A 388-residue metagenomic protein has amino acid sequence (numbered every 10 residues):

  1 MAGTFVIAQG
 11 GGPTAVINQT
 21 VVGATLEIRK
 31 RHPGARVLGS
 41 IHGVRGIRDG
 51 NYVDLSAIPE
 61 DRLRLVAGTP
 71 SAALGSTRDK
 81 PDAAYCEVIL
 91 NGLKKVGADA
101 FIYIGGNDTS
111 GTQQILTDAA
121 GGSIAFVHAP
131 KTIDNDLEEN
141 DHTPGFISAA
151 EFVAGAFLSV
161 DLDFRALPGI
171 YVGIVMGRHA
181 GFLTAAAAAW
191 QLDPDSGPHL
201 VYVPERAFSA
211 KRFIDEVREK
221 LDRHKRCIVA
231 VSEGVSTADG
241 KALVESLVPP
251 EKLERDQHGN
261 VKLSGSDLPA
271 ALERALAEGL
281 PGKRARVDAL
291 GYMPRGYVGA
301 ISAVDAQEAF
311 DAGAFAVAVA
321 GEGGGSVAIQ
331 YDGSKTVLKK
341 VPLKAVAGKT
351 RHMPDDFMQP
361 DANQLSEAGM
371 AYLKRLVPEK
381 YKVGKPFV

Functional and structural regions predicted by a protein language model:
M1-N51: N-terminal phosphate-binding or glycine-rich loops at protein starts, especially the Walker A/P-loop of NTPases
G10-G12, S40-R45, R78-D79, G106-N107 (+5 more regions): Short, ordered loop/turn segments at secondary-structure junctions
T14-A24, I47-R48, D82-E87, G105-Q114 (+5 more regions): Short glycine/serine/threonine-rich phosphate/pyrophosphate-binding segments that cradle anionic phosphate groups
V22-K30, V53-P59, I115-V127, T143-A149 (+1 more regions): A glycine- and small-aliphatic-rich helix-loop capping segment at beta-alpha/alpha-beta transitions that lines
A35-V37, G92, A100-G106, G111-I115 (+2 more regions): Accessory alpha-helical/coil subdomains and C-terminal extensions that flank or cap enzyme catalytic cores
D49-D99, D108-S110, I133, H142-I147 (+2 more regions): Glycine-rich oxoanion-binding loops at beta->alpha junctions
E245-L247, E251-V388: C-terminal non-catalytic interaction/assembly regions of soluble proteins
